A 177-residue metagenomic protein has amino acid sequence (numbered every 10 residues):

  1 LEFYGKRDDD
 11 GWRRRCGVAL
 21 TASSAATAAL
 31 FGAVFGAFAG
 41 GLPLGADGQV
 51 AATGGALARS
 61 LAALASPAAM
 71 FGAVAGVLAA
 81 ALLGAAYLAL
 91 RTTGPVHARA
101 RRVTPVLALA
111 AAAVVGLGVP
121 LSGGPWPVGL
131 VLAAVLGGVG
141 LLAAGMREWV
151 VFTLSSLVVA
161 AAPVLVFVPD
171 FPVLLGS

Functional and structural regions predicted by a protein language model:
L1-S177: Polytopic transmembrane helical bundles with strong interfacial aromatic enrichment
